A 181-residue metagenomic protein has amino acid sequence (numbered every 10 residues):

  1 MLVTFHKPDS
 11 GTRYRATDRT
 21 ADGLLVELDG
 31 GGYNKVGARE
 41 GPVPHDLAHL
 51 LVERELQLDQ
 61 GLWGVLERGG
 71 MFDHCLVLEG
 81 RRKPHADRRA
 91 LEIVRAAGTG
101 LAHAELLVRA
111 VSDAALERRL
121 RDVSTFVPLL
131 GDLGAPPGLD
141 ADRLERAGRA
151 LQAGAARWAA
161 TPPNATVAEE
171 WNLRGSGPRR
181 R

Functional and structural regions predicted by a protein language model:
M1-R13, D18-A21, L25-P44, E55-V65 (+1 more regions): Metalloprotease/metallohydrolase-associated module, dominated by Zn2+-dependent proteases
V52: Short active-site segment of divalent metal-dependent hydrolases/proteases that encodes the spacing between
